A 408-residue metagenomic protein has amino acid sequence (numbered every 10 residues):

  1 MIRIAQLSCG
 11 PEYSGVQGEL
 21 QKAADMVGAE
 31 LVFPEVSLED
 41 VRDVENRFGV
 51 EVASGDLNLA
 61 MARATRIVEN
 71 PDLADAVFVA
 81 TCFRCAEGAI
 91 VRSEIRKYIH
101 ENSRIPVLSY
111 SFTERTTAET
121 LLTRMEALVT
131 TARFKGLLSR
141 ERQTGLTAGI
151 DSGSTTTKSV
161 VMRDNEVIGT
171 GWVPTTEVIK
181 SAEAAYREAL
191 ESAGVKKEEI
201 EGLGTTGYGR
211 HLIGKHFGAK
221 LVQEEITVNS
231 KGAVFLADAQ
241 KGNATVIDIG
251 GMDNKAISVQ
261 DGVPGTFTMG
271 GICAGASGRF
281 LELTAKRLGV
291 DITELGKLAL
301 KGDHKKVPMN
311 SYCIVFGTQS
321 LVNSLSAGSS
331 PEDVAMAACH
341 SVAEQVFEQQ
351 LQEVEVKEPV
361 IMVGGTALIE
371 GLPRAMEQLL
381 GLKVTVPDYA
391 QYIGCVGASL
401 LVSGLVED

Functional and structural regions predicted by a protein language model:
M1-G153, D164-G171, T176, A182-A185 (+2 more regions): An N-terminal assembly and electron-transfer interface module characteristic of large anaerobic redox and radical
L31-E35, N102-T113, K220-T227, E377-V396: Conserved phosphate-binding/catalytic loops in two-lobed NTP-binding clefts
A53, L57-M61, G317-Q352, Q391: Adenine-nucleotide phosphate-binding core of ATP-dependent small-molecule kinases
T116-A132, K231-F235, G278-E282, R374 (+1 more regions): Glycine-rich phosphate-binding/hydrolytic loop that grips phosphoryl groups
T123, A127-R142, R210-I247, K255 (+4 more regions): Conserved phosphate-binding catalytic cores of ATP/NTP-utilizing and phosphoryl-transfer enzymes
E141-N165, G242-Q260, V307: Gly/Thr-rich phosphate-binding beta-strand-loop-beta motif of the actin/hexokinase/Hsp70
T175-I179, D261-K301, L400-L401: Glycine-rich phosphate-binding loop plus the immediately following alpha-helix
T206-G209, V354-L379, A390-G394: Glycine-rich phosphate-binding loops at beta-strand->alpha-helix junctions
